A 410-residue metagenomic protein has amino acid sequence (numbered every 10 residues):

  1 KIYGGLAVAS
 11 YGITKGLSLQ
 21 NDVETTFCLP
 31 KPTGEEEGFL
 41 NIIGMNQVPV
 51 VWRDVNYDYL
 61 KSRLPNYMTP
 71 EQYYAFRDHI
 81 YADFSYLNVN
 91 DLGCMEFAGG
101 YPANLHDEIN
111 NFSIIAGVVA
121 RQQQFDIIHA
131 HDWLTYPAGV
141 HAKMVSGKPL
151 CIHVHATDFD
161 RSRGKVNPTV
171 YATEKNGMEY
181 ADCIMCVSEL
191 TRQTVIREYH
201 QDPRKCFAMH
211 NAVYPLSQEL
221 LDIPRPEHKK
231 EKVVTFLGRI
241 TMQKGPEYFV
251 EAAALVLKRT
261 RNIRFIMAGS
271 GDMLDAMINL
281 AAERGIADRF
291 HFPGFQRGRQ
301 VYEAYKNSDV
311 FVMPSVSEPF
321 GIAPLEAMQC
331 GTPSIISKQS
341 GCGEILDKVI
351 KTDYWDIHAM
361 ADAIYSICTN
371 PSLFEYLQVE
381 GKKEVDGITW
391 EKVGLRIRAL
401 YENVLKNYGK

Functional and structural regions predicted by a protein language model:
T26-A120: A conserved catalytic-core segment of Leloir-type glycosyltransferases
M185, E227-A253, Q378: Conserved donor-binding/catalytic core segment of Leloir-type glycosyltransferases
L190, A212: Carbohydrate-associated surface elements
A276-Q296: Nucleotide-activated donor-binding/catalytic signature segment of Leloir-type glycosyltransferases, i.e., the conserved
F295-Q296, E303-S308: Short alpha-helical donor nucleotide-sugar binding micro-motif in glycosyltransferases
V316: Aromatic "clamp/platform" in nucleotide-sugar-dependent glycosyltransferases that forms part of the donor/acceptor
P333-I336: Short hydrophobic beta-strand element within catalytic cores of glycosyltransferases and related nucleotide-activated
V349-H358, S366-P371: Conserved acidic donor-binding segment of nucleotide-sugar-dependent glycosyltransferases
